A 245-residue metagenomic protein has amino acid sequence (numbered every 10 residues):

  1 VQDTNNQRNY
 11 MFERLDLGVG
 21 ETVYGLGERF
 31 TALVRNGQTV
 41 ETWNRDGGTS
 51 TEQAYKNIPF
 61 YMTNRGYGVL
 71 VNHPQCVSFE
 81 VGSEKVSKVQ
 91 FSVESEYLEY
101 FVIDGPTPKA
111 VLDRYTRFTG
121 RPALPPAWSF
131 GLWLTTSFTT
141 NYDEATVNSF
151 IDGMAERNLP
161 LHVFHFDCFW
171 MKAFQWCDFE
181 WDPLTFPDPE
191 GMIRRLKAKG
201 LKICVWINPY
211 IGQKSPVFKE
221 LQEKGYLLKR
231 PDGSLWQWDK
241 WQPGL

Functional and structural regions predicted by a protein language model:
V1-A127, T135-F138, E144-A145, S149-E156: Catalytic and substrate-binding clefts that recognize carbohydrates or anionic sugar/phosphate headgroups
A123-L245: Aromatic-lined carbohydrate-binding/catalytic grooves of carbohydrate-active enzymes
